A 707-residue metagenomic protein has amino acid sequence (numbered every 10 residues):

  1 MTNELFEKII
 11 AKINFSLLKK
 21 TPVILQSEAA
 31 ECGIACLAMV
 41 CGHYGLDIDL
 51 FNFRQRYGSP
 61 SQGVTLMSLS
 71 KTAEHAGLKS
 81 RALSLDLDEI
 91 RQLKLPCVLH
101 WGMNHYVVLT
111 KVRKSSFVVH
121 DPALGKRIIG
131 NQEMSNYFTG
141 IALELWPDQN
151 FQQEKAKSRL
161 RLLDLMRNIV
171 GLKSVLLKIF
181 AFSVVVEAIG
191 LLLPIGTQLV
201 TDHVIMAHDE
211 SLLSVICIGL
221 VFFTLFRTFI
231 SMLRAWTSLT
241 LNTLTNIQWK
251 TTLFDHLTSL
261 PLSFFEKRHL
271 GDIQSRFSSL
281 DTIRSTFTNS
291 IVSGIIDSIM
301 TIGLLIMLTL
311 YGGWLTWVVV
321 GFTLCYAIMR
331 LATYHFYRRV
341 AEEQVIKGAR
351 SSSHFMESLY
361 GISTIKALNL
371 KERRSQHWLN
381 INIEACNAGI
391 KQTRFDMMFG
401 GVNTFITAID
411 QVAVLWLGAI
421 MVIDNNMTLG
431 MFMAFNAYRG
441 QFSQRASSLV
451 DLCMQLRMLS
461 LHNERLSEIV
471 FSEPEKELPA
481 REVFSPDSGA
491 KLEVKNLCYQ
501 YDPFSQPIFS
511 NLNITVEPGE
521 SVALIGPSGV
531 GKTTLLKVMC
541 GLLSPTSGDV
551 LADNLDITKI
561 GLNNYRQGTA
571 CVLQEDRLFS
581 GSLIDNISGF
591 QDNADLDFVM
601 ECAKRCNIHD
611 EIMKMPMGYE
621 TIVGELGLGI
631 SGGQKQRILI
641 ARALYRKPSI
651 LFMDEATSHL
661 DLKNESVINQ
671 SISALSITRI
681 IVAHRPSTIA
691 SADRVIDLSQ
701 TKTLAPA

Functional and structural regions predicted by a protein language model:
M1-L193, M206, E210-V215, S238 (+5 more regions): Membrane-integrated ABC transporters
K173-L193, L199-I247, D255, S259 (+5 more regions): Transmembrane-helix motif of ABC transporter permease domains
T197-Q198, S238, H256-G303, Y360 (+1 more regions): Juxtamembrane loop-to-helix connectors within ABC transporter transmembrane domains
I205-I218, F222, L304-L324, H335 (+3 more regions): Helix-loop-helix
L262-S263, S275-F287, I291, F336-S353 (+6 more regions): An intracellular "coupling" helix at the cytosolic face of ABC transporter transmembrane type-1 domains
R350-S352, S363-K366, K371, Y438-F504 (+3 more regions): ABC transporter TMD-NBD coupling linker
C540: Helix-to-loop junction immediately C-terminal to a conserved catalytic motif
Q567-A570, E575, L583-N586, C602-C606 (+1 more regions): ABC-family ATPase nucleotide-binding domain "signature/switch" substructure
